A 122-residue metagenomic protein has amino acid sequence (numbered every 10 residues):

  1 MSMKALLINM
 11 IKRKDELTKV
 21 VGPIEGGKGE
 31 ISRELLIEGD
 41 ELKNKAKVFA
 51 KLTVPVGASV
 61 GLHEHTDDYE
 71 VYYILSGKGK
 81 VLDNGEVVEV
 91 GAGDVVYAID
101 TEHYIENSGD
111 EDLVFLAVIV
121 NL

Functional and structural regions predicted by a protein language model:
M1-A46: A short, N-terminal "cap"/entry segment at the start of jelly-roll beta-barrel domains of the cupin/DSBH fold
I37-G39, A50-T66, D100: Conserved short histidine dyad/triad with adjacent acidic residue
N44, V60-H65, E106-S108: Short histidine-centered beta-strand/loop micro-motifs that create catalytic or ligand/metal-coordination sites
D67-K80: Glycine- and acidic-residue-biased ligand/ion/polar-headgroup-sensing regions
D68, D100-L122: Ligand-binding loop in jelly-roll beta-barrel domains
G85-D100: Short acidic-glycine-tyrosine-enriched beta hairpin
